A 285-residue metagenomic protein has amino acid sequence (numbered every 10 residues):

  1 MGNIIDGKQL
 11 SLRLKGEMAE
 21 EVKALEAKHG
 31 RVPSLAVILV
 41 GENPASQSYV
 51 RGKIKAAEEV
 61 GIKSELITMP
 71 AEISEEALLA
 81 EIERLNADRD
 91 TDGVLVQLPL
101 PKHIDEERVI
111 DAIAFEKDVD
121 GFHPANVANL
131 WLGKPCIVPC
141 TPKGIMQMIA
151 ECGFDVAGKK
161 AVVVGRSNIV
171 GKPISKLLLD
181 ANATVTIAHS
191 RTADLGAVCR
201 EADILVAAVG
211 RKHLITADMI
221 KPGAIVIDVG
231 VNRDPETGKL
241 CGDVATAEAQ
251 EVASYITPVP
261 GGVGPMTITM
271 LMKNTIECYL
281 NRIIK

Functional and structural regions predicted by a protein language model:
M1-H29: Positively charged, low-complexity intrinsically disordered leader regions
P33-G41: Short beta-strand segments enriched in small/hydrophobic residues
L35, A57-A71, V185-I187: Short beta-strand elements in bilobed, periplasmic/extracellular small-molecule ligand-binding domains
V40-K55, C136-I225, V229, D234-Q250: Glycine-rich phosphate/diphosphate-binding loop of Rossmann-like nucleotide-binding domains
A77-R89: Short, well-structured alpha-helical segments in soluble
V96-H103, R211-H213, V231-D234, G262: Short glycine-rich anion-binding loops that position phosphate/pyrophosphate groups of nucleotides and phosphorylated
V96-V156: Anion-binding alpha/beta catalytic cores of soluble intermediary-metabolism enzymes, centered on
E106-H123, V127, G230-I283: Rossmann-fold NAD(P)-binding glycine/threonine-rich loop
